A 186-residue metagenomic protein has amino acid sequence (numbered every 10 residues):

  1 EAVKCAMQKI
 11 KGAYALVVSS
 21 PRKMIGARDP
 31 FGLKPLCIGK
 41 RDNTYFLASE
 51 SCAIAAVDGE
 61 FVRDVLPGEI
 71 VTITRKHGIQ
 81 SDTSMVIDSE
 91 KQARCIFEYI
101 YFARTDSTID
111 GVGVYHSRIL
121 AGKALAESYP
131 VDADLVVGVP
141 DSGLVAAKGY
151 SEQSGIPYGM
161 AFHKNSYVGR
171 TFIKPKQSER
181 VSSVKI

Functional and structural regions predicted by a protein language model:
E1-G143, S151-K185: N-terminal segments that mediate ammonia production and transfer in glutamine-dependent amidotransferase systems
K148: Short, well-ordered surface patches within globular domains
